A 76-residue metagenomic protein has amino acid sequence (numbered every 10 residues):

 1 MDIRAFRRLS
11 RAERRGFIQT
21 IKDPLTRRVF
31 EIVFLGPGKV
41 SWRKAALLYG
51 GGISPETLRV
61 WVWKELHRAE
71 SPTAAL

Functional and structural regions predicted by a protein language model:
M1-A5: General nucleic-acid-binding
F6-R28: Short, Lys/Arg-enriched anionic-surface-contact patches
R7-R11, R59, W63-K64: Myb-family helix-turn-helix DNA-binding modules
R14, W42-R43: Generic structural marker for isolated residues within well-ordered, non-membrane alpha-helices of soluble domains
D23-V40: Short, amphipathic alpha-helical "recognition" segments used to contact nucleic acids or chromatin
E31-L35, G50, W63: Short amphipathic alpha-helical surface patches that mediate protein-protein
R43, L47-W61: Short, basic interhelical loop/turn and adjoining N-cap of the next helix at nucleic-acid- or acidic-partner-contacting
V60-L76: Short, solvent-exposed alpha-helical "recognition" segments
